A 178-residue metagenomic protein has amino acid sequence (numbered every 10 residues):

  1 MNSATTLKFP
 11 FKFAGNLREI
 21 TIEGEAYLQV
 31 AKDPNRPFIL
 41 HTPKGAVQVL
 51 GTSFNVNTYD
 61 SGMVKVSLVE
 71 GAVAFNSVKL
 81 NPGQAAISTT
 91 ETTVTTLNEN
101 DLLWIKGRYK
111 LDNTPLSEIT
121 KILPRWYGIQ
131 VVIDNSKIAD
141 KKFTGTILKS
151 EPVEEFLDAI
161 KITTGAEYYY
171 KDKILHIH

Functional and structural regions predicted by a protein language model:
N2-H178: A residue-level detector for the "anchor" residue at the start of short, highly conserved motifs
